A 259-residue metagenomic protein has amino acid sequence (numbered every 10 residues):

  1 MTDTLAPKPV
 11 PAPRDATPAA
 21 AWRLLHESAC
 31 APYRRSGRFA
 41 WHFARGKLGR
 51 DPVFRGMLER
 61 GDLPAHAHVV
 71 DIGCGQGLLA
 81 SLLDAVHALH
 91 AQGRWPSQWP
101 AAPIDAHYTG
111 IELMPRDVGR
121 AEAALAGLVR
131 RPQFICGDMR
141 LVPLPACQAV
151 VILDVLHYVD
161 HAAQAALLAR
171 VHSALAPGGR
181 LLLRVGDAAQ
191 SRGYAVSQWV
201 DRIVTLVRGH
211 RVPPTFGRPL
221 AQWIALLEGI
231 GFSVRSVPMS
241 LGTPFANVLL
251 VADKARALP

Functional and structural regions predicted by a protein language model:
T2-R60, A65-H68, Q76-P143, R180-P259: Class I (Rossmann-like) S-adenosyl-L-methionine-dependent methyltransferase catalytic domain, capturing the SAM-binding
G73: Conserved S-adenosyl-L-methionine
Q148: Conserved acidic residues
V151: A conserved beta-strand element that flanks and buttresses the S-adenosyl-L-methionine
D154-V155: Short catalytic micro-motifs in class I SAM-dependent methyltransferases
D160-H161: Helix-capping/helix-break motifs at membrane-protein junctions, especially on the cytosolic side just before or after
A165-P177: A short glycine-rich, Lys/Arg-flanked "PGG" loop and its adjoining helix->strand segment in the class I
